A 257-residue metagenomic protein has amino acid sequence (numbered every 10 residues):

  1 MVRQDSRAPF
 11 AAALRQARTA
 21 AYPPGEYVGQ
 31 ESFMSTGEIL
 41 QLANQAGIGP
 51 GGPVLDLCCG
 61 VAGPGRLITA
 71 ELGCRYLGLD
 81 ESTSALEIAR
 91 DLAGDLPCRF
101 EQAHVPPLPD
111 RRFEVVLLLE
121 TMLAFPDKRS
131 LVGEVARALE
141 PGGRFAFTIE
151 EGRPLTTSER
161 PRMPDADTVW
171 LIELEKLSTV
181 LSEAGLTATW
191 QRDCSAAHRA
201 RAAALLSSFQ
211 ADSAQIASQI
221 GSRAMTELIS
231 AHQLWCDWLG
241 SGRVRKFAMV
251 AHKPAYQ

Functional and structural regions predicted by a protein language model:
M1-P23: N-terminal, positively charged/glycine-rich alpha-helical extensions of SAM-dependent methyltransferases
S32-P50: Conserved alpha-helix/loop element of class I SAM-dependent methyltransferases that forms part of the SAM/SAH-binding
L55-L57, V61-P106: Class I SAM-dependent methyltransferase SAM/SAH-binding core
P106-V116: A short acidic, Gly/Pro-enriched loop at the edge of an enzyme's catalytic core that lines a small-molecule cofactor
V115-D127: A short SAM/SAH-binding and catalytic strip from SAM-dependent methyltransferases
R129-R144: A short glycine-rich, Lys/Arg-flanked "PGG" loop and its adjoining helix->strand segment in the class I
F147-V169: Short, glycine-/aromatic-enriched active-site segment of Class I SAM-dependent methyltransferases
R192-Q257: Conserved Class I S-adenosyl-L-methionine
